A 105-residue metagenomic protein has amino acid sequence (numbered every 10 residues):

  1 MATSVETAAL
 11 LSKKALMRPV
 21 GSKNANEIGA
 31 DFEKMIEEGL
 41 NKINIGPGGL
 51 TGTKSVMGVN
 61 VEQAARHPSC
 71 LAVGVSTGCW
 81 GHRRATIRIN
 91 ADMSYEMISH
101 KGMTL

Functional and structural regions predicted by a protein language model:
M1-L105: Non-transmembrane, aqueous-exposed alpha-helical and coiled segments at domain scale
